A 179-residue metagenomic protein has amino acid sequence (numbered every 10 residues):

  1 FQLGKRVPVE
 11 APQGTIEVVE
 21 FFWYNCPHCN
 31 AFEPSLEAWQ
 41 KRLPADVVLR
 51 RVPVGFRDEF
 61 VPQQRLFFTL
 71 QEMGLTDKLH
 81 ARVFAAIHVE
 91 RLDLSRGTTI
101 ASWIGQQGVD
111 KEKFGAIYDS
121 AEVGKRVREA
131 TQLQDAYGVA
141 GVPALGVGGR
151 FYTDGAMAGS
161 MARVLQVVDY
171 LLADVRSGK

Functional and structural regions predicted by a protein language model:
F1-D58, T131, A173-K179: Extracytoplasmic thiol/disulfide redox context detector
Q13-T15, Q63, G141-V142: A structure-centric signal for secondary-structure junctions around beta-strands
F22-N25, Q40-L43, L70-G74, I87-R91 (+5 more regions): Sec/Tat-exported extracytoplasmic proteins
N25-H28, G55-E59, A85-E90, E122-V123 (+1 more regions): Solvent-exposed loop/turn segments at secondary-structure junctions within structured extracellular/periplasmic domains
N30-E33, F60-Q64, A158-M161: Conserved strand-to-helix beginnings and helix N-cap segments that scaffold or border functional pockets
E33-Q40, Q63-F67, H80, G97 (+4 more regions): Extracytoplasmic/secreted envelope proteins and their assembly/folding machinery, especially bacterial periplasmic
R42-M73, D77-G105: Structural microenvironment flanking redox-active thiols in thiol-disulfide oxidoreductases
Q106-K179: C-terminal cap of thioredoxin/glutaredoxin-like
